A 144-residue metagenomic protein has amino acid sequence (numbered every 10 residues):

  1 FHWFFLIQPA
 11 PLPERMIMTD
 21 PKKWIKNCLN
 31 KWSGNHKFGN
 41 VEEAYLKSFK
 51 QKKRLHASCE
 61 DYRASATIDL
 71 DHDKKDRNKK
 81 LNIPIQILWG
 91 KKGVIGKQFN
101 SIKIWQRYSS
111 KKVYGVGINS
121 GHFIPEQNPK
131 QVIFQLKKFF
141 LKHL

Functional and structural regions predicted by a protein language model:
F1-I118, P125, K137: Flexible "cap/lid" subdomain of the alpha/beta-hydrolase fold that forms the substrate-access gate
E126-F140: Post-His helix in hydrolase/transferase enzymes
